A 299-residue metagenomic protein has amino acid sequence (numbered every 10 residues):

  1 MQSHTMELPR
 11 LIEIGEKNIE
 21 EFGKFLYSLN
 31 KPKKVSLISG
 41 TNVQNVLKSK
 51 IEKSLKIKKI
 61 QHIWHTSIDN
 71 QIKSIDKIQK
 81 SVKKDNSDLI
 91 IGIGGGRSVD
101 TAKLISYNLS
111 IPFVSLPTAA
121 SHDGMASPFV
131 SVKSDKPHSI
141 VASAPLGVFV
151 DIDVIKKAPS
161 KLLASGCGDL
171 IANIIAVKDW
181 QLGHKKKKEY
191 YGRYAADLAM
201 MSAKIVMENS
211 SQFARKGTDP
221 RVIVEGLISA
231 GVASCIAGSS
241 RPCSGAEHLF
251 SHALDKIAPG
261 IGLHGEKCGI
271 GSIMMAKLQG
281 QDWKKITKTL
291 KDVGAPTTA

Functional and structural regions predicted by a protein language model:
M1-L89: ATP/NTP phosphate-donor binding region
H4-M6, L29-N30, V82-D85, S106 (+7 more regions): Solvent-exposed alpha-helices and their adjacent loops that cap or buttress functional pockets in soluble metabolic
R10, N108-S202: A glycine/threonine-rich phosphate-anchoring loop and its flanking beta-alpha core in nucleotide/phosphate-binding
K34-S36, D88-I91, P112-V114, L146-V148 (+1 more regions): Structural motif
N45-L47, R97-L104, H122-M125, C243: Short glycine/serine/threonine-rich phosphate/pyrophosphate-binding segments that cradle anionic phosphate groups
V82-I105, L109-A120: A short, small-residue-rich loop immediately preceding and capping a beta-strand
R193-T297: Active-site segments that bind and position negatively charged phosphate/pyrophosphate groups
